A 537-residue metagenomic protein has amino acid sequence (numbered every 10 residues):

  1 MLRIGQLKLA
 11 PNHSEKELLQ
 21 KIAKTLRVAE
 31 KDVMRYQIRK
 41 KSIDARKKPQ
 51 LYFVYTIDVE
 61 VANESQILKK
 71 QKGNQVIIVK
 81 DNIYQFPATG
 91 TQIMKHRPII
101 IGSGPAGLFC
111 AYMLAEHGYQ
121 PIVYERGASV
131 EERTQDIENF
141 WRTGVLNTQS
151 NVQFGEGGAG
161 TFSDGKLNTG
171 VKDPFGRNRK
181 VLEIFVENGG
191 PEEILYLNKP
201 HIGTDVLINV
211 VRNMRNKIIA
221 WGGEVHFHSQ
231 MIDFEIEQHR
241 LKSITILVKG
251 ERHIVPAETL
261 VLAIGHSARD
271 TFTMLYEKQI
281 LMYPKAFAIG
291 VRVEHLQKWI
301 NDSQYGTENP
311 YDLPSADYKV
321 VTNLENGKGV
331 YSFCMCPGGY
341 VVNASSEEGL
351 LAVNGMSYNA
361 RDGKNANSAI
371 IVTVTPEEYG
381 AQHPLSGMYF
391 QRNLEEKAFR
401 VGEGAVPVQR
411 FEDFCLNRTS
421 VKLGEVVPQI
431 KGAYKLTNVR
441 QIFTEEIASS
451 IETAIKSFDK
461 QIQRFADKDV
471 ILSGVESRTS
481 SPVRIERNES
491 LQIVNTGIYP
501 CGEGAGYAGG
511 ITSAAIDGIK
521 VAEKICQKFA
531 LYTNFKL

Functional and structural regions predicted by a protein language model:
M1-F53, I57-L537: Residues forming the flavin
